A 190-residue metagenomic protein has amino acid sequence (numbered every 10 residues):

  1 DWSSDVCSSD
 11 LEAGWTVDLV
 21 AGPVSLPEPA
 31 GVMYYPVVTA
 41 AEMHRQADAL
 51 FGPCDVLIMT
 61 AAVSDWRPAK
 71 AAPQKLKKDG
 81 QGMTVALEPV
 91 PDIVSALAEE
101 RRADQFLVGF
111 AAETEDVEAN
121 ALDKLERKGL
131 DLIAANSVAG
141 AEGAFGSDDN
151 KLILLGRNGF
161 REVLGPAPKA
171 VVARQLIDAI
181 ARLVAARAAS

Functional and structural regions predicted by a protein language model:
D1, P36, M83-A86, G165 (+1 more regions): Alpha-helix initiation/capping motif
D1-S8: Short, small-residue-biased leader/transition segments that mark boundaries at the very start of proteins
A13-G14, L183: Conserved dinucleotide-binding and phosphotransfer motif residues
T16-F145, I153: Glycine-rich phosphate/dinucleotide-binding loop and adjoining beta-alpha-beta core of small-molecule
A139-S190: Glycine-rich phosphate/pyrophosphate-binding loop and the adjoining helix
